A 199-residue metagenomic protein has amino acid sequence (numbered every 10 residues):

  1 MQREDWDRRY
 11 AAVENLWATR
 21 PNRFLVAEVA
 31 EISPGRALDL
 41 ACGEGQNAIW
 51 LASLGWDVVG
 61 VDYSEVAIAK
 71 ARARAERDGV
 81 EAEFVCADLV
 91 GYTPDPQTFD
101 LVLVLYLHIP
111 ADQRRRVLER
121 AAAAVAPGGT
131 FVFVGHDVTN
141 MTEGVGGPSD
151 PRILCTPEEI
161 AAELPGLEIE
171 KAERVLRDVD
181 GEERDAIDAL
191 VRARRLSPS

Functional and structural regions predicted by a protein language model:
M1-I32, T139: Conserved class I S-adenosyl-L-methionine
S64-V66: Conserved SAM/SAH-binding beta-strand->alpha-helix loop
D78-L89: Conserved SAM-binding strand-loop segment of SAM-dependent methyltransferases
Y92-L101: A short acidic, Gly/Pro-enriched loop at the edge of an enzyme's catalytic core that lines a small-molecule cofactor
D100-R114: A short SAM/SAH-binding and catalytic strip from SAM-dependent methyltransferases
R115-P127: A short glycine-rich, Lys/Arg-flanked "PGG" loop and its adjoining helix->strand segment in the class I
G128-H136: Conserved beta-strand signature within the Rossmann-like core of class I S-adenosyl-L-methionine
R152-A172: Short alpha-helix
